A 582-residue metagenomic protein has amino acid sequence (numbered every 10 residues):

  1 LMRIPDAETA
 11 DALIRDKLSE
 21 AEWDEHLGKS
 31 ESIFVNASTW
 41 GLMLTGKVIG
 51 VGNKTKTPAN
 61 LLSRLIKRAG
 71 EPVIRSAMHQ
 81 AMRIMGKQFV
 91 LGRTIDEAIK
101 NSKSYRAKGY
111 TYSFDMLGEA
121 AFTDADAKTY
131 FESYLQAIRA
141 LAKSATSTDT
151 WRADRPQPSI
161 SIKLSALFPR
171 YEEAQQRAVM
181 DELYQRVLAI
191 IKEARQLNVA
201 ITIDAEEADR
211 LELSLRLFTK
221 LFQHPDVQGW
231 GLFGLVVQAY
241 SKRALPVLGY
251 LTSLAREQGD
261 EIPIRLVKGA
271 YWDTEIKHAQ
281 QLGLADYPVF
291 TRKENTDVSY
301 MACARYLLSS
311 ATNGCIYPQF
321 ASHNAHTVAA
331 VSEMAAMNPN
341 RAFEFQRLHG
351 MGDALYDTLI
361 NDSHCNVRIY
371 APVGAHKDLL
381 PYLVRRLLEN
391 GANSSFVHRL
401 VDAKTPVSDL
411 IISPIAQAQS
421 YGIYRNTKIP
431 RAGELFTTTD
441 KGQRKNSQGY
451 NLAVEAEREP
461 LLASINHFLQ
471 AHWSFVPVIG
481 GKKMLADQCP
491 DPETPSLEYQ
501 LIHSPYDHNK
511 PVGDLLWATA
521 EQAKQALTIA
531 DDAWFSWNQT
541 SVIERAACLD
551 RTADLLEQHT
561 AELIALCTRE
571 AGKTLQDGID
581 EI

Functional and structural regions predicted by a protein language model:
L1-Q448: Positively charged, amphipathic and often flexible ligand-engagement surfaces
R3-I4, D16-A21, A533, D554-L556 (+1 more regions): A short structural micro-motif
V187, A304, A523-L527, T560: Hydrophobic faces of stable alpha-helices that mediate helix-helix packing
K192-L197, A208-F222, G229-L235, R243 (+2 more regions): Long, K/E/R/D-enriched contiguous segments that form extended
D378-L380, R386-T528, D532-F535, Q539-L555 (+2 more regions): Terminal low-complexity tails and localization/encapsulation signals of metabolic enzymes
